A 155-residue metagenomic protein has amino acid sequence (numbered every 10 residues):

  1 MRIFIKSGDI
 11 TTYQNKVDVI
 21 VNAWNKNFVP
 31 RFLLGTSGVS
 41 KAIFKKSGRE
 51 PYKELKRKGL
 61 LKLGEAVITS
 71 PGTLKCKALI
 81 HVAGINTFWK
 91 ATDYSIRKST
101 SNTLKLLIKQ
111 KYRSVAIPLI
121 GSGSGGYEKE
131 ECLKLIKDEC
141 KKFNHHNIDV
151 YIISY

Functional and structural regions predicted by a protein language model:
M1-Y155: Macrodomain-like recognition of ADP-ribose-binding/processing modules
